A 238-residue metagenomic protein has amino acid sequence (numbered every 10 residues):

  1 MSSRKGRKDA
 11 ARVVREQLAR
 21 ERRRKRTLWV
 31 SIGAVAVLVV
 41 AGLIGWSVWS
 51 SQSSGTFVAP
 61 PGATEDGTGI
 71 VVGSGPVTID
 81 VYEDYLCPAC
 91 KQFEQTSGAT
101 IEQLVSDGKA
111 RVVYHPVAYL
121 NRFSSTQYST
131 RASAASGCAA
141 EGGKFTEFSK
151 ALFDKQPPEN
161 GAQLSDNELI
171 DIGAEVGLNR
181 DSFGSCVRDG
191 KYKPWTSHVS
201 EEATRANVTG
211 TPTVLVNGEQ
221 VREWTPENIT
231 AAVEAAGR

Functional and structural regions predicted by a protein language model:
S2-W29, A41, A174-R238: C-terminal cap of thioredoxin/glutaredoxin-like
I32-G45: Hydrophobic membrane-insertion alpha-helices, especially the h-region of bacterial N-terminal signal peptides
G42-A63: C-terminal region of N-terminal signal peptides and the immediate post-cleavage residues of exported proteins
P61-V77: A short beta-strand-turn-helix
T78-V81, R111-H115, T213-L215: Soluble periplasmic/extracytoplasmic beta-strand elements of cell-envelope proteins
E83-L86, G210: Short pre-active-site segment immediately N-terminal to redox-active cysteine/selenocysteine motifs in thiol-based
Y85, K91-N167: Structural alpha/beta surface segment adjacent to cysteine/selenocysteine redox centers across thiol/disulfide enzymes
A99-Q103, T130-S133, G137, T146 (+8 more regions): Solvent-exposed, polar/charged alpha-helical surfaces in well-ordered, non-transmembrane soluble domains, broadly
